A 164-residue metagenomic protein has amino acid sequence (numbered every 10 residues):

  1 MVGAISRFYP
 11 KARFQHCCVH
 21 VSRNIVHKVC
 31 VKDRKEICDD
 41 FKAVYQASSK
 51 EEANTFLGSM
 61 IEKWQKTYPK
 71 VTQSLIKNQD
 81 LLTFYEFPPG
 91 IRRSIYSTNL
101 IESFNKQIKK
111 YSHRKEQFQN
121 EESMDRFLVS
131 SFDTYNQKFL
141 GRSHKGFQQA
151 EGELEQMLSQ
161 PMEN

Functional and structural regions predicted by a protein language model:
V2, A43-N164: Acidic/histidine-rich catalytic cores and adjacent linkers of DNA breakage/strand-transfer/modification proteins
G3-D40: Conserved beta-strand -> loop -> alpha-helix junction used to position metal-binding or nucleic-acid-contacting
